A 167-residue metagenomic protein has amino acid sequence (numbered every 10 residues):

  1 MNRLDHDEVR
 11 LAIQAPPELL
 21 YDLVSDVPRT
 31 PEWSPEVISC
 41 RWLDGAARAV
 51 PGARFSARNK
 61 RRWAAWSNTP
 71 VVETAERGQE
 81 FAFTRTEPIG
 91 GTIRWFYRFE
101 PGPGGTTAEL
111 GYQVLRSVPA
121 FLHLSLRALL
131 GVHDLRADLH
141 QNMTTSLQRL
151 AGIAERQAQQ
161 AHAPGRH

Functional and structural regions predicted by a protein language model:
M1-V50, G165-H167: Hydrophobic ligand-binding cavity/cleft-lining segments
H6-E8, A65-T69, G91-W95: Short, surface-exposed coil-to-beta transition loops
P17-E18, R48, E73-G78, R98-T107 (+1 more regions): A short, structured loop/turn motif at beta-sheet edges
L20-V24, T30, F55, V72 (+3 more regions): Hydrophobic pocket/interface hotspot
W42, L147-H167: Short, highly charged C-terminal tails/helix-capping segments
A53-K60, F81-P88: Short beta-strand segments that buttress and anchor functional surface loops
K60-W66, R116-F121: Short, cysteine-centered beta-strand-loop-beta hairpins and adjacent loop/turn segments enriched in charged/polar
R85-T145, L150-G152: Beta-strand/loop substructures that line and gate deep hydrophobic ligand-binding cavities in soluble
